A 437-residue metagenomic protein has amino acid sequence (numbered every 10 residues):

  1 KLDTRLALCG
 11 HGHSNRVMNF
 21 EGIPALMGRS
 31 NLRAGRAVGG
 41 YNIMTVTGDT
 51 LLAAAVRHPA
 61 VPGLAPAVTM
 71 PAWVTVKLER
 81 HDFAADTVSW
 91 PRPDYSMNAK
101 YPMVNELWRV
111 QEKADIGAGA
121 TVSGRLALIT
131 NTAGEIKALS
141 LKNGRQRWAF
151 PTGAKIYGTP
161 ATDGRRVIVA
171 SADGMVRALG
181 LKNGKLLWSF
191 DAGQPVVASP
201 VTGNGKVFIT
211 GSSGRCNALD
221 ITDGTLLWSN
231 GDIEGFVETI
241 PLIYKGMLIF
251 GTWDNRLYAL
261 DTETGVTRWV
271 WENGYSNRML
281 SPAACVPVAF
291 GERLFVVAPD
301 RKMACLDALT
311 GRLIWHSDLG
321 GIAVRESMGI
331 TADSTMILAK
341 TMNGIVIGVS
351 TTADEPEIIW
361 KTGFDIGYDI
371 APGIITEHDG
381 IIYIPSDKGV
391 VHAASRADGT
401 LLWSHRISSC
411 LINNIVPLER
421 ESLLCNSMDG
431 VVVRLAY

Functional and structural regions predicted by a protein language model:
K1-C9: Active-site-proximal segments of metal-dependent phosphoesterases and phosphodiesterases across multiple
N15-R16, F20-A85: Binuclear metal-dependent phosphoesterase catalytic core
E79-N105, A118: Blade/loop signatures of beta-propeller domains
A99-T121, R147-D163, L186-G203, S212 (+7 more regions): Extracytoplasmic beta-rich repeat domains
N131-T132, S171, G211-S212, T252-W253 (+4 more regions): Structural signature of WD-repeat beta-propellers
S140-G144, G180-G184, D220-G224, D261-G265 (+4 more regions): Short loop/turn segments that connect beta-strands within beta-propeller blades
